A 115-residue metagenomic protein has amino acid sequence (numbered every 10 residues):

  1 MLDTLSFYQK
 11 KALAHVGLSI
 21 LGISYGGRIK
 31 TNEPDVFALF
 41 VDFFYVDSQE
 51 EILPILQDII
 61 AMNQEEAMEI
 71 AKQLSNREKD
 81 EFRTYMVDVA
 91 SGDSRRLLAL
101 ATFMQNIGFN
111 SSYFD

Functional and structural regions predicted by a protein language model:
M1-I23, G27-D115: Small-residue-enriched hydrophobic alpha-helices in membranes
